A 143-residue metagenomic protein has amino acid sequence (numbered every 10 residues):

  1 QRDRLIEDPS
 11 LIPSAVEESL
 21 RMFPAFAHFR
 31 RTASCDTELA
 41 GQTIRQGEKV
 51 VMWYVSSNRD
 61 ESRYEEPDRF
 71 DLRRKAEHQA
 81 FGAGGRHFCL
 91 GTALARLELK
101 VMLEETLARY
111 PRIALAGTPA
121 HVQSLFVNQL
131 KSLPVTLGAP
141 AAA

Functional and structural regions predicted by a protein language model:
Q1-A143: Cytochrome P450
